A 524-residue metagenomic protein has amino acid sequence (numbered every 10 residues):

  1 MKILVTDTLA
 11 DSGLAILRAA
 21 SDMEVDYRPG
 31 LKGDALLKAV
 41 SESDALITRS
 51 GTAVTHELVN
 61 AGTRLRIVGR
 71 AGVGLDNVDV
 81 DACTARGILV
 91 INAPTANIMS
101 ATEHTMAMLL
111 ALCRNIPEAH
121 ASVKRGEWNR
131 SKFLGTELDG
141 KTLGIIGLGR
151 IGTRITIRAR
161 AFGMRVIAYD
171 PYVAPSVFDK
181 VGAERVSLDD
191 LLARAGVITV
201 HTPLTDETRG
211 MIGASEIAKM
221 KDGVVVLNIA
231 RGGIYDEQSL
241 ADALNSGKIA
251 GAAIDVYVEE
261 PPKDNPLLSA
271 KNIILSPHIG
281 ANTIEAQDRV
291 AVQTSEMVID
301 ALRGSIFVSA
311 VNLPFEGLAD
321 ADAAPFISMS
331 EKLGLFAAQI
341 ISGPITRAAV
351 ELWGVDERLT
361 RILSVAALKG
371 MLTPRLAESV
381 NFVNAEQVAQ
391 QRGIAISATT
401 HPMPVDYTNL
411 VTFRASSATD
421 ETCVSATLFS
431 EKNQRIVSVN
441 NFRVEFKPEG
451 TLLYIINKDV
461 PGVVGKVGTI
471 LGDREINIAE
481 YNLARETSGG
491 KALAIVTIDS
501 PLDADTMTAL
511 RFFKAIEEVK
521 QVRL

Functional and structural regions predicted by a protein language model:
M1-I91, G213: An N-terminal-biased, well-structured beta-alpha scaffold segment characteristic of Rossmann-like dinucleotide-binding
R28-P29, R49, A71-G72, G87-M99 (+4 more regions): Short beta->alpha connector loops at strand-helix junctions that form conserved, small/polar/Pro-enriched
V54-V59, P171-P266: Rossmann-like adenosine-cofactor binding region
L65, D139-T142, A214, G223: Phosphate-coordination loops involved in phosphoryl transfer and adenosine-cofactor binding
R86, P94-T142, R150, R154-I157 (+2 more regions): Phosphate-binding beta-alpha-beta segment of Rossmann-like dinucleotide-binding domains, i.e., the NAD(P)
R86, V90-I91, D222-I340, R361 (+1 more regions): Rossmann-like dinucleotide-binding domain for NAD(H)/NADP(H)
F315-G317, A321-L524: A conserved regulatory-domain signal marking ACT and ACT-like small-molecule sensing domains and adjacent regulatory
